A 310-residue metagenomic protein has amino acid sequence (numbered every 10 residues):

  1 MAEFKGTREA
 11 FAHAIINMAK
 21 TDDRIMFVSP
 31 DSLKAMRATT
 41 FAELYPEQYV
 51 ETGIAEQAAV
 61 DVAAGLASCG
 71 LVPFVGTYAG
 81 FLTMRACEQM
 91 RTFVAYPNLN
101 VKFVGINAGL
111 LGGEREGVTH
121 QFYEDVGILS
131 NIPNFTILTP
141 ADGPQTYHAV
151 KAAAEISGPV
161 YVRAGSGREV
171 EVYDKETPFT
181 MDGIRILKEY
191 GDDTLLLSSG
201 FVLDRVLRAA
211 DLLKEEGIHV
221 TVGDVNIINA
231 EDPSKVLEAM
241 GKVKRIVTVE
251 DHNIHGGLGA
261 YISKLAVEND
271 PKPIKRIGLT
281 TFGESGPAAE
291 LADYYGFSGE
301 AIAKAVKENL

Functional and structural regions predicted by a protein language model:
M1-R163, R168-E169, P178, G299-A301: Thiamine diphosphate
E9-A10, T21-R24, S29, K34-E43 (+2 more regions): Thiamine diphosphate
